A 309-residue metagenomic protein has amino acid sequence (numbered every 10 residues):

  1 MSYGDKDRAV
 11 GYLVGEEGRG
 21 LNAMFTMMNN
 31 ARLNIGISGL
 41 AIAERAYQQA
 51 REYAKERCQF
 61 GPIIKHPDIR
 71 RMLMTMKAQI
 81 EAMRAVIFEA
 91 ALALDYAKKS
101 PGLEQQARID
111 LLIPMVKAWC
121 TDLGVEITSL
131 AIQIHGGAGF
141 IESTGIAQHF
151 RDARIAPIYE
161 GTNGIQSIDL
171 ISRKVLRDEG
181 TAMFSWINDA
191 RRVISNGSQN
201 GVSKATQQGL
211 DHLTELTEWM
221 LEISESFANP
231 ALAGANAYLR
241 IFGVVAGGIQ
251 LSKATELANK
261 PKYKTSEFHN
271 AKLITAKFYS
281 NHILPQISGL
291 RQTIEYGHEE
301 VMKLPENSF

Functional and structural regions predicted by a protein language model:
M1-H212: Internal glycine-rich alpha/beta core junctions
R177, V193-F309: C-terminal amphipathic alpha-helical interaction region
